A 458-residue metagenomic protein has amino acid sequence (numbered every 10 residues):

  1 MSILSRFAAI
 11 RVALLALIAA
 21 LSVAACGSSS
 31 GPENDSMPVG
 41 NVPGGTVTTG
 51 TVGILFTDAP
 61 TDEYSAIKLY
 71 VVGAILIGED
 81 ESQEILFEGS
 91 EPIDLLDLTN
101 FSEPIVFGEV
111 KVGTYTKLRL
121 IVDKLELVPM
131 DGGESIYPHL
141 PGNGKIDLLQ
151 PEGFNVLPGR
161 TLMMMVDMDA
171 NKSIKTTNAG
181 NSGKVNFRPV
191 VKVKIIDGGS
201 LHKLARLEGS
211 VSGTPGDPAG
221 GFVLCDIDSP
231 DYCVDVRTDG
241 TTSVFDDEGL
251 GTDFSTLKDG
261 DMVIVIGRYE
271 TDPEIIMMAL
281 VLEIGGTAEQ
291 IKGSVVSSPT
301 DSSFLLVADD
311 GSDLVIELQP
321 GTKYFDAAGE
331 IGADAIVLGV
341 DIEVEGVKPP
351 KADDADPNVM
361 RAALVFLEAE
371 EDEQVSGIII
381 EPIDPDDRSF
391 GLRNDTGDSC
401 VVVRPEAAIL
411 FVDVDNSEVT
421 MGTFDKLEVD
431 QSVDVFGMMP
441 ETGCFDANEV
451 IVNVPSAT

Functional and structural regions predicted by a protein language model:
S2-L14: Bacterial N-terminal signal peptides that target proteins for export
L15-A19: Hydrophobic helical h-region of N-terminal Sec-dependent signal peptides in bacterial secretory/periplasmic proteins
S22-A25: C-terminal motif of bacterial Sec signal peptides marking the signal peptidase cleavage site
G27-D301, V307-F325, G329-Q374, I378 (+3 more regions): A short, solvent-exposed, low-complexity linear motif enriched for acidic/polar residues with Pro/Gly/Ser/Thr
C225, F245-G249, F411-M421: Surface-exposed intrinsically disordered loops and tails
F304, V375, P385-L392, C400-V414: Intrinsically disordered, low-complexity segments enriched in Gly and acidic/Ser/Thr residues that form flexible
E381: Short, conserved, surface-exposed binding loops centered on an aromatic residue
